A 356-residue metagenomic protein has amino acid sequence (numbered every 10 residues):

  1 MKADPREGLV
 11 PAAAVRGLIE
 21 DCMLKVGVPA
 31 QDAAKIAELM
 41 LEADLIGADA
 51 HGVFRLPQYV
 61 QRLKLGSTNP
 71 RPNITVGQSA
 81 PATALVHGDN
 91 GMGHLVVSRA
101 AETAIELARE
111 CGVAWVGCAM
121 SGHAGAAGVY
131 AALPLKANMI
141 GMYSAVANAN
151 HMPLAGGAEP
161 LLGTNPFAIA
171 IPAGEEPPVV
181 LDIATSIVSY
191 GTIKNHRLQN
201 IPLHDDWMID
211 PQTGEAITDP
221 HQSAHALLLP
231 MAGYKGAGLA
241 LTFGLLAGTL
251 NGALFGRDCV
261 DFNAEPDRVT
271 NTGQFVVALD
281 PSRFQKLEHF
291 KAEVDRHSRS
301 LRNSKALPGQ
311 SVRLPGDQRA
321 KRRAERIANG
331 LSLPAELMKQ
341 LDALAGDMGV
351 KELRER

Functional and structural regions predicted by a protein language model:
K2, R6-L18, L254-R356: Catalytic-core signal marking the mid-to-C-terminal active-site face
G8-A14, V28-F54, T68-S79, R268-N271 (+1 more regions): N-terminal glycine-rich anion-binding loops that anchor highly charged ligand groups
H51-I105: Active-site cofactor/substrate anionic-group-binding motifs, chiefly glycine- and Lys/Arg-rich phosphate-binding loops
T83-G174: A generic, well-ordered mixed alpha/beta core segment in the N-terminal half of proteins
N138-N150, G248-F262: Glycine-rich phosphate/pyrophosphate-binding loops and their adjacent beta-strand/loop elements at enzyme active sites
H151-H221: Phosphate/diphosphate-binding glycine-rich loops and adjacent basic-rich segments that engage nucleotide
Y190-F255, V269: Small-residue-enriched flexible segments
